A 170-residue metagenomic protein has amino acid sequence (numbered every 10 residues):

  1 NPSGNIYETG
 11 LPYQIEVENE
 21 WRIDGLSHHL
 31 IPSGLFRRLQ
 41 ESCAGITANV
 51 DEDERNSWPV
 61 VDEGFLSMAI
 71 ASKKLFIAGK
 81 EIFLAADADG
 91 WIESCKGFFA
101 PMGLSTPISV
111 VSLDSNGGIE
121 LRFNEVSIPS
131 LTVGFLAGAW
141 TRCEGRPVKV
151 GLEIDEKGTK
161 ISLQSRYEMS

Functional and structural regions predicted by a protein language model:
N1-S127, I154-S162, R166-S170: N-terminal accessory segment detector
L131-G145: Short, non-transmembrane amphipathic alpha-helical segments
C143-E153: Low-complexity, intrinsically disordered Gly/Pro/Thr-rich segments
